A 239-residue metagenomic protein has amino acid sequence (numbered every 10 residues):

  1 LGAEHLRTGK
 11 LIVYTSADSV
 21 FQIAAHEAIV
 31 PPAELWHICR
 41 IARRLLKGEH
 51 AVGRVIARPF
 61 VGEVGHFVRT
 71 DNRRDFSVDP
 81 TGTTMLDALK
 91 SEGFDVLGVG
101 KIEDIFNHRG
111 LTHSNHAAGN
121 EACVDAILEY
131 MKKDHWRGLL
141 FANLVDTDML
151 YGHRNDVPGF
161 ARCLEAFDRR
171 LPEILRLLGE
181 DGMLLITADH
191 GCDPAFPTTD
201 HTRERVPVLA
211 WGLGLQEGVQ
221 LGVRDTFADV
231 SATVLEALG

Functional and structural regions predicted by a protein language model:
L1-G239: Feature captures the catalytic ectodomains and active-site-proximal regions of enzymes that hydrolyze or transfer
